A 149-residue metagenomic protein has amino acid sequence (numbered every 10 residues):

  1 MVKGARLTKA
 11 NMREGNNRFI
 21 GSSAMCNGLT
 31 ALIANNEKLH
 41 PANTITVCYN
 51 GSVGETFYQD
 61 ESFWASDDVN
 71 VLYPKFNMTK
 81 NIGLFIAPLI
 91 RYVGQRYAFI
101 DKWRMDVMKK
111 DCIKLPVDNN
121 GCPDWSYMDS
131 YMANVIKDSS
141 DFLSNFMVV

Functional and structural regions predicted by a protein language model:
M1-M25, D118-V149: Non-catalytic DNA-recognition/assembly elements of restriction-modification systems
N11-M12, K38-L39, R104-D106: Intrinsically disordered, low-complexity regulatory regions enriched in Ser/Pro/Gly/Thr and acidic residues
F19, Y49, F57, V71 (+2 more regions): General detector of folded, globular domains
M25-C26, S52: Short, glycine-/Ser/Thr-/acidic-enriched flexible segments
A31-A87: A short beta-sheet element
D68, I86-D118, F142, F146-M147: Glycine-anchored helix-breaking recognition loops at helix->coil/strand junctions
K75-M78, V117-G121: A generic structural motif
